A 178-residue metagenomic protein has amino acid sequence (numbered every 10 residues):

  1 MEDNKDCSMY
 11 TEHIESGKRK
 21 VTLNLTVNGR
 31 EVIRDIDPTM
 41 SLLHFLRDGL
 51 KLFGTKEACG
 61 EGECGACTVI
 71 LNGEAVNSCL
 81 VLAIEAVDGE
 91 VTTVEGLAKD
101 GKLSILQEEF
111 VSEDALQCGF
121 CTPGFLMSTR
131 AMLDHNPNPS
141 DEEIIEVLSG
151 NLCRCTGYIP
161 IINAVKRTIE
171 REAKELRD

Functional and structural regions predicted by a protein language model:
M1-D178: Signature of N-terminal electron-transfer/Fe-S-associated modules in redox systems
